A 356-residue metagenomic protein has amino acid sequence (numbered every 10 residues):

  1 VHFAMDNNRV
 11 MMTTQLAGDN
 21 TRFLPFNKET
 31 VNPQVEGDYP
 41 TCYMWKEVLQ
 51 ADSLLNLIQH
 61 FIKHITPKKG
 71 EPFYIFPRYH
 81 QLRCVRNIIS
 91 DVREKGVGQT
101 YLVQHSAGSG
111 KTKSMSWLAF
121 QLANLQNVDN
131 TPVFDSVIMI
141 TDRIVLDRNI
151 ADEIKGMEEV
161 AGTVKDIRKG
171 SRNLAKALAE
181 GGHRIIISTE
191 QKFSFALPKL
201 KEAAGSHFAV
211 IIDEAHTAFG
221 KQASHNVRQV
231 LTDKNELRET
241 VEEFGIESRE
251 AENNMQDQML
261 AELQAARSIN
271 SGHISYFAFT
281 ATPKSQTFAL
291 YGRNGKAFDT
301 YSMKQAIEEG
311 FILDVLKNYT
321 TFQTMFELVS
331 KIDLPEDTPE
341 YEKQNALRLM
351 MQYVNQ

Functional and structural regions predicted by a protein language model:
V1-V137, V145-A161, G182-R184, G205-H207 (+4 more regions): ATP-dependent helicase/translocase motor core
F3-M5, I186-T189, I274-T280: Structural recognition of the conserved hydrophobic beta-strand(s) that form the central parallel beta-sheet of P-loop
N8-M11, I144-L146, Q191-S194, A215-T217 (+2 more regions): Conserved nucleotide-binding/hydrolysis micro-motifs of P-loop NTPases
S106-A107, A215-T217, V230-Q258, Q264-Q286: Conserved helicase ATPase motor motifs in RecA-like P-loop NTPase domains
N130-P132, L178-E180, K201-A204, S268-G272 (+1 more regions): Conserved catalytic network of the ASCE P-loop NTPase/AAA+ motor domain
K155-K199: Inter-Walker segment of RecA-like/P-loop motor cores
G182-V230, E236, N254-A266: Conserved RecA-like ASCE ATPase "motif II neighborhood" in helicase/translocase motors
F288-Q356: Interdomain helical connector at the RecA1-RecA2 junction of SF1/SF2 helicase-like NTPases
